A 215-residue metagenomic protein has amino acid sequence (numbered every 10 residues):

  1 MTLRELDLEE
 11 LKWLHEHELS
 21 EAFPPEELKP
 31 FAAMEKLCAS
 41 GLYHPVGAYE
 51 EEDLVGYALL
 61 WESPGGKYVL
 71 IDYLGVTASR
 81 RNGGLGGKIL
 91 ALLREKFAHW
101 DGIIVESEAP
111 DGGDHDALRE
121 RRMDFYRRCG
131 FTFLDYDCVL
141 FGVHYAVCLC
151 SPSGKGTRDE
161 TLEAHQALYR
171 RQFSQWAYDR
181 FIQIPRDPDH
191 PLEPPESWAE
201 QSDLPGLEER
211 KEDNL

Functional and structural regions predicted by a protein language model:
M1-A33, A164: Short amphipathic alpha-helix that is part of the acyltransferase structural core
L14-E18, K88, L92, R121: Alpha-helical elements of Rossmann-like donor-binding domains used by nucleotide-donor carbohydrate transfer enzymes
E16-H17, P24-G75: A conserved beta-strand-loop-helix scaffold within acyl/acetyltransferase catalytic domains
Y43, H99-G102: Short, high-confidence coil segments that cap the C-terminus of an alpha-helix and link into the following beta-strand
E51-E52, S79, S151-K155: Short loop segments at secondary-structure junctions
L74, S79, E108-P110: Short strand-loop junctions, especially beta-strand C-caps/beta-turns that link beta-sheets to coils or alpha-helices
V76, N82-K96: Conserved acetyl-CoA-binding loop-helix of GNAT-fold acetyltransferases
I103-L215: Terminal substrate-recognition subdomain of acyl/acetyltransferases
